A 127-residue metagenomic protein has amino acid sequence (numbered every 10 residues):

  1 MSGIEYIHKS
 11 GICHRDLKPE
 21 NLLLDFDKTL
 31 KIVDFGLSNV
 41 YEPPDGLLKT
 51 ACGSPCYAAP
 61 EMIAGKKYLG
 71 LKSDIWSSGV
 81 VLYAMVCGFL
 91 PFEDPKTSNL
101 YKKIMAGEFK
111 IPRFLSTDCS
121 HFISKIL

Functional and structural regions predicted by a protein language model:
M1-L127: Eukaryotic serine/threonine protein kinase catalytic domain
